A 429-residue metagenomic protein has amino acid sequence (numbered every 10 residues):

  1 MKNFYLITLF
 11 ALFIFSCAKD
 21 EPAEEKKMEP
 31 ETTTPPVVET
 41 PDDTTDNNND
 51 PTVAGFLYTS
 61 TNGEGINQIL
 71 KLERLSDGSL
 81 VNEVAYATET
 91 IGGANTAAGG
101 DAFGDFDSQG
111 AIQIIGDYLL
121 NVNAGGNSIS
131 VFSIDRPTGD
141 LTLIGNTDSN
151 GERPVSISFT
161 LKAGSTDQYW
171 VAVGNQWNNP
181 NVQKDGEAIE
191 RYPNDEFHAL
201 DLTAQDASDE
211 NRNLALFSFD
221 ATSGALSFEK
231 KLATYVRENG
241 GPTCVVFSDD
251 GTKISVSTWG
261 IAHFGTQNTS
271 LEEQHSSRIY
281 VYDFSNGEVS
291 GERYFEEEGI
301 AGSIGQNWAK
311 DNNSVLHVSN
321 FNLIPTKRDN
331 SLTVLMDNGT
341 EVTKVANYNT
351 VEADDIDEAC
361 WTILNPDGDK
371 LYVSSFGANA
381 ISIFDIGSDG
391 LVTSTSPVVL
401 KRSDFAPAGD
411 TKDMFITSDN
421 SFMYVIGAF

Functional and structural regions predicted by a protein language model:
F15-T52: Bacterial Sec-dependent N-terminal signal peptides
A54-F56, V173-S208, V256-Q274, F321-T326: Short, conserved, GDST-rich strand-edge loop motifs in beta-rich repeat architectures
N62-E64, R74, A124-G125, I134 (+11 more regions): Short loop/turn segments immediately following the C-termini of beta-strands
I66-L70, S128-S130, V182-G186, N211-N213 (+3 more regions): Structural motif
K71-L80, V131-D140, L216-A225, V281-S290 (+2 more regions): Short loop/turn segments immediately following beta-strands, especially the blade-tip and inter-blade linker loops
L80-I91, L141-D148, D209, A225-Y235 (+3 more regions): Beta-propeller fold detector
E89-I115, S149-Y169, D201-T203, Y235-K253 (+4 more regions): Beta-rich, blade/repeat-based domains predominating in secreted/periplasmic proteins but also intracellular
T252-A359: Beta-propeller domains
